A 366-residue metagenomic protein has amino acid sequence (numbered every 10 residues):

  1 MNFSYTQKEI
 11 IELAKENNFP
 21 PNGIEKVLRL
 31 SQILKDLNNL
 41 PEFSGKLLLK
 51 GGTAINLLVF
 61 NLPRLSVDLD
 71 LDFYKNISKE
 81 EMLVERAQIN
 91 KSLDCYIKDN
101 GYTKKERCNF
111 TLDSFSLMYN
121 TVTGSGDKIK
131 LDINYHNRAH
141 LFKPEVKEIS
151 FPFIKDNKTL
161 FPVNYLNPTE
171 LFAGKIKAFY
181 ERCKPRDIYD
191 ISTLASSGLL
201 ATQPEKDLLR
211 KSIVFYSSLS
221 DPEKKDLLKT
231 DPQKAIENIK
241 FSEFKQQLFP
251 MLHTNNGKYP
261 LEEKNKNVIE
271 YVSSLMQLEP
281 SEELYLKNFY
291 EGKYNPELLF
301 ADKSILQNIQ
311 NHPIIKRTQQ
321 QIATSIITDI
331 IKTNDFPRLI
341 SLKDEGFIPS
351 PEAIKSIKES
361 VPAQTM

Functional and structural regions predicted by a protein language model:
M1-L47, L57-L69, F73-M366: Structured mid-to-C-terminal alpha-helical surface segments
L49-T53: Glycine-rich beta-strand-to-loop/alpha-helix junction loops that act as flexible
